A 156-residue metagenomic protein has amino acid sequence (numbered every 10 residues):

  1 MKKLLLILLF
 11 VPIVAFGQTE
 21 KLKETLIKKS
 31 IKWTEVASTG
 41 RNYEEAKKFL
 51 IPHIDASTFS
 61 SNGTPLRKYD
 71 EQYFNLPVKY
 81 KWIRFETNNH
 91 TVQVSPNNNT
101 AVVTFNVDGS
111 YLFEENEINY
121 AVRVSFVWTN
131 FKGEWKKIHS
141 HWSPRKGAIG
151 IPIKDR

Functional and structural regions predicted by a protein language model:
M1-L4, Q18: Positively charged n-region of N-terminal signal peptides that target proteins for export
L5-I13: Bacterial N-terminal signal peptides
P12-E44, K48-F49, I153-R156: Short, low-complexity N-terminal intrinsically disordered segments enriched in polar/charged residues
E24-T25, R41-N97: A solvent-exposed, acidic/Ser-Thr-rich amphipathic alpha-helical stretch
F85-N88, T104-N106, N119-V124: Short, surface-exposed coil-to-beta transition loops
V92-A101, N116, W128-K136: A short, structured loop/turn motif at beta-sheet edges
N99-G109: A short hydrophobic beta-strand element
A121-I151: Short beta-strand edge/turn micro-motifs at domain boundaries
